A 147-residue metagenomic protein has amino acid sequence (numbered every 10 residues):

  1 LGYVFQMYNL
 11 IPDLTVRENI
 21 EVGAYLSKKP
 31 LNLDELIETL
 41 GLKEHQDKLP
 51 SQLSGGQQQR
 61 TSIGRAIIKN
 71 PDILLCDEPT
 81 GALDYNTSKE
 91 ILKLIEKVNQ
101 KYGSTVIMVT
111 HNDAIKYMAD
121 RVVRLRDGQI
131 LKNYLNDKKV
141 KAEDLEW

Functional and structural regions predicted by a protein language model:
L14-E21: Short coil-to-helix segment of the ABC ATPase nucleotide-binding domain corresponding to the Q-loop/switch region
K29-H45: Conserved ABC ATPase "signature" region
K48, K69: Conserved signature/switch motifs of ABC ATPase nucleotide-binding domains
L49-Q59: Conserved ABC ATPase signature
I63: Hydrophobic anchor residue at the start of the ABC signature
L74-D77: Catalytic Walker B motif of ABC-type/P-loop ATPase nucleotide-binding domains
Y85-T87: Helix N-cap at the start of a conserved alpha-helix in ABC-type nucleotide-binding domains
K89-K101: Helical segment within the ABC ATPase nucleotide-binding domain
